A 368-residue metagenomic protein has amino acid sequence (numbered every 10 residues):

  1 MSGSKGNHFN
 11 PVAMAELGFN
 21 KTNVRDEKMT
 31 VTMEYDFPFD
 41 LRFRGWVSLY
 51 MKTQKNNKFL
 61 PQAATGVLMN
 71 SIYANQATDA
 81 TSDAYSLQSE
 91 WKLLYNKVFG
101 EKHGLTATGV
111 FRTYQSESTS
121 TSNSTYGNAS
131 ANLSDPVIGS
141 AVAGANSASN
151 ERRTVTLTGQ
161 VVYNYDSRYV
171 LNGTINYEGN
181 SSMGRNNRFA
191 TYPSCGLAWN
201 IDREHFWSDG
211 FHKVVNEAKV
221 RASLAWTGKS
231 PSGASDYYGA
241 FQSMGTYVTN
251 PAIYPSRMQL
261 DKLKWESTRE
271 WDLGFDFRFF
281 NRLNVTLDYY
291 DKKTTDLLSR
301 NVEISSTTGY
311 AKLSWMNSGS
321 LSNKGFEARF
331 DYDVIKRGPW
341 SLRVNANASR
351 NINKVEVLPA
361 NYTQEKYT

Functional and structural regions predicted by a protein language model:
M1-L60, S71-T368: Extracellular/periplasmic, surface-exposed regions of secreted and cell-surface proteins
